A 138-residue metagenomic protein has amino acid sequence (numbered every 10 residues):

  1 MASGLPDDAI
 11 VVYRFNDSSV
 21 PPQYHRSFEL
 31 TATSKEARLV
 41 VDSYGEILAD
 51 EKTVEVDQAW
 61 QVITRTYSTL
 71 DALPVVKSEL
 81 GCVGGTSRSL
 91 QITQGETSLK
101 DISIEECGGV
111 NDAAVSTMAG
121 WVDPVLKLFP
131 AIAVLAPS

Functional and structural regions predicted by a protein language model:
M1-V20, L73-S138: Short, well-ordered, aromatic-rich surface patches in folded extracellular/luminal domains
A9-I10, T31, R38, Y44 (+2 more regions): Intrinsically disordered, low-complexity regions of eukaryotic proteins
S19-A32: Short, solvent-exposed loop/hinge segments that bridge or flank secondary-structure elements
R26, K35, R88: Short beta-strand/loop motifs in extracellular/secreted proteins, especially within beta-sandwich accessory domains
S27-F28, L48-D57, E96-G108: Short amphipathic beta-strand/extended segments with alternating polar/hydrophobic composition
E29-A37, G95-E96: Short, solvent-exposed coil/turn segments at beta-strand boundaries
R38-P74: A short-motif feature that recognizes glycine-rich, charge-decorated loops that bind or process nucleotide phosphates
